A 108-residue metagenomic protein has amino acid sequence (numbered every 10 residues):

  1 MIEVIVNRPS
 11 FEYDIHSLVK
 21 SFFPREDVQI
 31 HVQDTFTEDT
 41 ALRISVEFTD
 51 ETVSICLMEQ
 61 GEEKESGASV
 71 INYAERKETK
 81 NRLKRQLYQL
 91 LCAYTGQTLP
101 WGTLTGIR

Functional and structural regions predicted by a protein language model:
M1-R108: Flexible, acidic/Gly-rich N-terminal and inter-domain linker regions that tether and position cofactor-handling modules
